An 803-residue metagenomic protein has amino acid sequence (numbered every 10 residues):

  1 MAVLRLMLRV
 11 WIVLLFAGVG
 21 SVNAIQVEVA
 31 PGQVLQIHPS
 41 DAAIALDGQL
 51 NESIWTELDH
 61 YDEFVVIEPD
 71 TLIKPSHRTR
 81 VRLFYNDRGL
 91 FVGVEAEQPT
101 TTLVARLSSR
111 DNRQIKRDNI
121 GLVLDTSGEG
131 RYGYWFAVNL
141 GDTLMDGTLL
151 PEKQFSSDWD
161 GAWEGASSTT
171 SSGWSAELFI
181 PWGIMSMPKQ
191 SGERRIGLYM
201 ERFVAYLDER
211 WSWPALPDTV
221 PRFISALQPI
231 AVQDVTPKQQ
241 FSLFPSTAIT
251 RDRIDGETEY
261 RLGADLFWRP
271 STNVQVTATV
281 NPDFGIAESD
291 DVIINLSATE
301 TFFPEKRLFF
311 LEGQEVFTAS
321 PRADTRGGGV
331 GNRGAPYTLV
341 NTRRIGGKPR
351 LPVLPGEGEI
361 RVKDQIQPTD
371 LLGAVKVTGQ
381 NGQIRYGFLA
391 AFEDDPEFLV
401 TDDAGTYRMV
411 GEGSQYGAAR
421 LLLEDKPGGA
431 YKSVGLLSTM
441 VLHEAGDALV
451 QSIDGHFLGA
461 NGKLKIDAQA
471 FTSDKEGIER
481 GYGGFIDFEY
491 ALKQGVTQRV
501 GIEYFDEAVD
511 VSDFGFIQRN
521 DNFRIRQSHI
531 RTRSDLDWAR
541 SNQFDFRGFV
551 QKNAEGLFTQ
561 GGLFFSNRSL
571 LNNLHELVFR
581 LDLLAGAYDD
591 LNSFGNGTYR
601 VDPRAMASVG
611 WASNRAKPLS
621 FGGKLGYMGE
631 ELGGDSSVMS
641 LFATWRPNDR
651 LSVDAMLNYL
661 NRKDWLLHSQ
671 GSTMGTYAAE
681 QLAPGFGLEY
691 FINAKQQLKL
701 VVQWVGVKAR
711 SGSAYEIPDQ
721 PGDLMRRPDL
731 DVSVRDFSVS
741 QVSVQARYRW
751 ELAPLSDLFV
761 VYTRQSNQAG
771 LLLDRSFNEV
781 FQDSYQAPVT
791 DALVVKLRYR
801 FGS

Functional and structural regions predicted by a protein language model:
M1-M7: N-terminal secretory signal peptides that target proteins for export/translocation
M7-V19: Bacterial N-terminal signal peptides
A24-L422, A787: Structural preference for beta-rich elements and adjacent junctions enriched in aromatics
R88-L90, Y132, W174, G192-I196 (+14 more regions): Outer-envelope beta-barrel architecture signal
P181-S191, I224-D234, R251, P270-V274 (+15 more regions): Outer-membrane beta-barrel proteins
T236-T277, Y386, Y416-D474, D535-W538 (+6 more regions): Surface-exposed extracellular loop regions of Gram-negative outer-membrane beta-barrel proteins
R253-I254, D265, S297, Q365 (+6 more regions): Alpha-helix capping and helix-loop boundary segments enriched in small/acidic/polar residues
D370, K465-S803: Exposed, low-structure sequence patches enriched in small/polar residues
